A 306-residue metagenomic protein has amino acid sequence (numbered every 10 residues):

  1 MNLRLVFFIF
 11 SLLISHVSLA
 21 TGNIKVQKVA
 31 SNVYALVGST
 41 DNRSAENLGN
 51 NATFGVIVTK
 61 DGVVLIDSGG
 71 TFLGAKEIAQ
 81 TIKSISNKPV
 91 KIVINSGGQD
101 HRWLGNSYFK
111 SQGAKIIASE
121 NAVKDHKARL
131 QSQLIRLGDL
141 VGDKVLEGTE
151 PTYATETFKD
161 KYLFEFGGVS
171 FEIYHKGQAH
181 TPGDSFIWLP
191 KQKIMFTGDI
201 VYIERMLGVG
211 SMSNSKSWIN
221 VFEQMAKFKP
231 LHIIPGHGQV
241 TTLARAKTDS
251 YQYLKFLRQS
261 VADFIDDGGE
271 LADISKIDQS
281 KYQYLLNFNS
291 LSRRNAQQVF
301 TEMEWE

Functional and structural regions predicted by a protein language model:
M1-F7: Bacterial N-terminal signal peptides that target proteins for export
L13, K227-K229, T241-E306: Accessory terminal helices/loops
S15-V17: N-terminal signal peptide c-region/cleavage motif recognized by signal peptidases
T21-V29, K124-K176, P190-K191, F222 (+1 more regions): Metallo-beta-lactamase
S31-T81, I187-L189, I194-T197: Conserved beta-strand hairpin/beta-sheet module of binuclear metal-dependent hydrolase folds, prominently
L36-A52, A128, L134-I135, R205-S213: Acidic/histidine-rich helix-loop elements that form or flank divalent-metal/phosphate-binding sites at the catalytic
K60-V64, F72-I117: Active-site metal-binding motif and surrounding structural segment of the metallo-beta-lactamase
G62-V64, S68-F72, L163, S170-F256 (+1 more regions): Metallo-beta-lactamase
